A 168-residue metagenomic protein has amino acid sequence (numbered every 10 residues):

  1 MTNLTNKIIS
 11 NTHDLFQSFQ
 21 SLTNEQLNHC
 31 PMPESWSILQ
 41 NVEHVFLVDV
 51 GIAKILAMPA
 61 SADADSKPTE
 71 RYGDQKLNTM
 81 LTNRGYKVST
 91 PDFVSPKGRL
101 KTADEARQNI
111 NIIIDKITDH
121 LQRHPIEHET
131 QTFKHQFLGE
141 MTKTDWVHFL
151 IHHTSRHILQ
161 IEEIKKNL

Functional and structural regions predicted by a protein language model:
M1, I8-L47: Long, hydrophobic N-terminal alpha-helical segment
M1-I9, S35-V42, A103-I110, T144-V147 (+1 more regions): Amphipathic, non-membrane alpha-helical segments in soluble helical-bundle scaffolds
M1-N3, K54-Q108: Short, helix-capping/interhelical loops that line the mouth of catalytic, cofactor-, or ligand-binding pockets
K7, L15, L47, G51-K54 (+4 more regions): Soluble, non-transmembrane catalytic domains of enzymes that act on hydrophobic metabolites at membranes
E25-Q26, T90-G98, K134-F137: A short small-residue
N28-T79, R123-L168: Short, contiguous alpha-helical
I110-T130: Active-site oxyanion/phosphate-handling segment shared across diverse enzymes
